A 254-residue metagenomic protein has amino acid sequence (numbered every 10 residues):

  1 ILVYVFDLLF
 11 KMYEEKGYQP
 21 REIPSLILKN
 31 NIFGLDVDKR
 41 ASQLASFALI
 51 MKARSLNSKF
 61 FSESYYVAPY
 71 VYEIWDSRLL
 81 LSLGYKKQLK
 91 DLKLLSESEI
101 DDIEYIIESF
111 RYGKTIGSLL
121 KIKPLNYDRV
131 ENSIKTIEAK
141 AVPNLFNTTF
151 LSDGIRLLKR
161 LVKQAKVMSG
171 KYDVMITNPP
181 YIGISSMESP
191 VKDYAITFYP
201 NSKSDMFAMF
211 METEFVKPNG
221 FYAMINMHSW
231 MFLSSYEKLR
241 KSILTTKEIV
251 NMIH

Functional and structural regions predicted by a protein language model:
L2-G170: Class I S-adenosyl-L-methionine-dependent methyltransferase module
V3, F10, E14, V37 (+4 more regions): Signature of N6-adenine DNA methyltransferases within the class I
